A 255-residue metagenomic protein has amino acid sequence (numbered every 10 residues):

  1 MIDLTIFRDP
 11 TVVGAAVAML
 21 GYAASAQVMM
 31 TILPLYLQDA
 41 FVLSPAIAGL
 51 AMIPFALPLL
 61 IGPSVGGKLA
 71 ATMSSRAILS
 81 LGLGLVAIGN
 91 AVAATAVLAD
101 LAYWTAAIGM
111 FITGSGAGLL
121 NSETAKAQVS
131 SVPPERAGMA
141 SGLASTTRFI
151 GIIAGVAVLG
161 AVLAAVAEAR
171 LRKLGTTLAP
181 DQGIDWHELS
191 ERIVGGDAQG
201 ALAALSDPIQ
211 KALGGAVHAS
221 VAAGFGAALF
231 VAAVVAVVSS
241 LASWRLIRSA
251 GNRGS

Functional and structural regions predicted by a protein language model:
M1, W244-G254: Helix-loop junctions on the cytosolic side of multi-pass membrane transporters, especially the intracellular loop
M1-E135: Transmembrane core module of solute transporters
D3, M139, V217: DHp/HisKA histidine-phosphotransfer helix
A18, L143-T147: Hydrophobic alpha-helical segments of secondary membrane carriers
A91-A99, L119, A165-A169, L241-R248: Structural signature of transmembrane alpha-helix termini at the membrane-water interface
K126, T147-R245: Hydrophobic transmembrane architecture of multi-pass small-molecule transporters
R136-L143: Cytoplasmic loop-to-transmembrane helix junctions
